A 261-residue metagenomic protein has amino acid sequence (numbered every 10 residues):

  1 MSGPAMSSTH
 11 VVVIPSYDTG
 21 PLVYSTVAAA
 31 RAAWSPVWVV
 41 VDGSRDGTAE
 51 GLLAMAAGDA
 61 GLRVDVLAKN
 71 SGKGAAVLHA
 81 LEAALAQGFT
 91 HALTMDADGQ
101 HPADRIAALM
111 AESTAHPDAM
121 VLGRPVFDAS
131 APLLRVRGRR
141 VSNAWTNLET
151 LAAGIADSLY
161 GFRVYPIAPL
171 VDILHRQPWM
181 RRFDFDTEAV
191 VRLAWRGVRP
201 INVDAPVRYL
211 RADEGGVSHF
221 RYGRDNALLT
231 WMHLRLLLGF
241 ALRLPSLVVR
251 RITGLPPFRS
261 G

Functional and structural regions predicted by a protein language model:
S2-S7, R176-G261: Hydrophobic helical membrane-anchoring modules
T9-V11, P36, E188: Cell-envelope/extracellular polymer assembly enzymes that use nucleotide-activated donors
Y17-A32: Short, well-formed alpha-helical segments that are part of the catalytic scaffolds of diverse glycosyltransferases
P21-S25, D46-M55: Acidic helix N-cap motif at the loop->helix transition within catalytic regions of sugar-transfer enzymes
W38, E50-Q87: Conserved donor nucleotide-binding strand/loop of the catalytic core
V41-E50, G99: A conserved acidic beta->alpha catalytic loop
K69-A86, A103-F183, L210-F220, R224-T230: Acceptor/aglycone-binding surface of glycosyltransferases and processive sugar-polymer synthases
F89-Q100: Short beta-strand-to-loop acidic/aromatic patch adjacent to the donor-nucleotide binding site
